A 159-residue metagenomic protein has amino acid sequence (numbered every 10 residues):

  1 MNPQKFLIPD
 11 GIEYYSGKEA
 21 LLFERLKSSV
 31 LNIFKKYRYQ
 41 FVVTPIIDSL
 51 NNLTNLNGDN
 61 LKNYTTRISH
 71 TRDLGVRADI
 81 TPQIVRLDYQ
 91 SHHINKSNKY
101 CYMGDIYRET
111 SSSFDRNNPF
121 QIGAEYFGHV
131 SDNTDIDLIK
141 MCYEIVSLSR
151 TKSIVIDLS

Functional and structural regions predicted by a protein language model:
M1-S159: TRNA-recognition modules of translation machinery and tRNA-sensing kinases, especially anticodon-binding
